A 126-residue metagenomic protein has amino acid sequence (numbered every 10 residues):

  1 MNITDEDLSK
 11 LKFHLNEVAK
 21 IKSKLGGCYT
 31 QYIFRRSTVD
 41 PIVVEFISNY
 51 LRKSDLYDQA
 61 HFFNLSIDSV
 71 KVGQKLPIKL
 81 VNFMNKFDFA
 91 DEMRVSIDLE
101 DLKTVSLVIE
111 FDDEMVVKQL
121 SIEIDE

Functional and structural regions predicted by a protein language model:
M1-M93, L102-T104, D113-E126: Short helix/turn-capping signatures at newly exposed starts of structured segments
S96: Phosphate/anion-contacting hairpin/loop surfaces
